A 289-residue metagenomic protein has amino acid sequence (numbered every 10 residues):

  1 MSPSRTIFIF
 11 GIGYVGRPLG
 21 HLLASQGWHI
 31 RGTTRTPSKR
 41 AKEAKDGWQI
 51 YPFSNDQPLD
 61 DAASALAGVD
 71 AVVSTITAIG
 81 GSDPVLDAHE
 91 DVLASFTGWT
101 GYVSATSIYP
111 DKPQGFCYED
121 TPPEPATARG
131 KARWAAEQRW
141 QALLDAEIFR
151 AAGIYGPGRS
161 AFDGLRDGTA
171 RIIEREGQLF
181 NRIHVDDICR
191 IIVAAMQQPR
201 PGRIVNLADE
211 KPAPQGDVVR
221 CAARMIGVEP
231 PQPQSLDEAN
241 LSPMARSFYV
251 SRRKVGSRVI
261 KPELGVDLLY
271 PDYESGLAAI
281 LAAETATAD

Functional and structural regions predicted by a protein language model:
G16-R17: N-terminal Rossmann-fold NAD(P) dinucleotide-binding loop
A62-V103, I108, A135: NAD(P)-cofactor binding segment of oxidoreductase domains
P113-I148: Catalytic helix-loop patch of NAD(P)-dependent Rossmann-fold dehydrogenases
W134, L143, I154-G168, A194-V205 (+2 more regions): Glycine/proline-rich active-site loop of Rossmann-fold NAD(P)-dependent oxidoreductases
G164-I183, D187, I191: A conserved pocket-lining segment of Rossmann-fold NAD(P)-dependent short-chain dehydrogenase/reductase
I191-I192, Q198-A245, D289: Mid/C-terminal beta-alpha module of Rossmann-like enzyme folds, strongest in SDR-family dehydrogenases/epimerases
R220, A239-D267: Conserved C-terminal active-site "lid" loop/helix of NAD(P)H-dependent oxidoreductases that clamps the redox cofactor
P271-D289: Amphipathic terminal alpha-helices
